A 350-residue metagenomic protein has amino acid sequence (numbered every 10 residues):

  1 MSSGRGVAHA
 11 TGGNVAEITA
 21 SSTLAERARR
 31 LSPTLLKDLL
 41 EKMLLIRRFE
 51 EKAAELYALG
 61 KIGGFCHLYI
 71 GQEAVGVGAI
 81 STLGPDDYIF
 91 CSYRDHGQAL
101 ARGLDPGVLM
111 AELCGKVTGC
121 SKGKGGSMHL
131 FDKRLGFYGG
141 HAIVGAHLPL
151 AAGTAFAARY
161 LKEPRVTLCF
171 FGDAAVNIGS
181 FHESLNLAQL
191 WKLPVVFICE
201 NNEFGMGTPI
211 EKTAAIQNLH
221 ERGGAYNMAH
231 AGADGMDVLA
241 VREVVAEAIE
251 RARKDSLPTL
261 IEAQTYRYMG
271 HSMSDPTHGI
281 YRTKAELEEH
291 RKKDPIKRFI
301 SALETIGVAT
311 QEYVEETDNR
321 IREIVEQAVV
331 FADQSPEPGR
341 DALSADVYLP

Functional and structural regions predicted by a protein language model:
S2-R94, R102, Q334: N-terminal amphipathic, basic-rich helices that act as targeting or association modules
S2-S22, R251-P350: Glycine/aspartate-rich loop-and-adjacent alpha/beta segment that forms the canonical ThDP
E51, L59-W191, P209-A215, H220 (+1 more regions): Cofactor-binding active-site loop characterized by glycine-rich and histidine/acidic residues
G97, E203-M206, R267-M269: Short gly/pro/ser/thr-enriched loop/turn and capping motifs at secondary-structure boundaries
R159-R165, I216-E247, R291-T317: Conserved thiamine diphosphate
W191-E211: A short, conserved beta-to-alpha structural element at the edge of catalytic cores that scaffolds binding
W191-L193, E211-N227, Q264-P276, K292-P295: A glycine-rich, aromatic-flanked flexible loop/lid motif
E203-T208, M228-D234, G279-E288, Y313-V314: Short beta-alpha connecting loops at secondary-structure transitions that line or flank enzyme active sites
